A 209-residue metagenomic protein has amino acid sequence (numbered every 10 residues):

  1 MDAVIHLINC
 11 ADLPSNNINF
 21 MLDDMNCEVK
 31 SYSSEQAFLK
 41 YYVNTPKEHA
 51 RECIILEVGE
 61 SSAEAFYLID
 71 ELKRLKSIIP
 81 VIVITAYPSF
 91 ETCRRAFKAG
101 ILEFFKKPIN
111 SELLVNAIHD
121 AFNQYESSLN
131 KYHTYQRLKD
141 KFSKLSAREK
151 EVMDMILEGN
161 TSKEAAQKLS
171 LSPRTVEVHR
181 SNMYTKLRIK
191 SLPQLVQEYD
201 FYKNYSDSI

Functional and structural regions predicted by a protein language model:
N9-Q36: Two-component/phosphorelay signaling modules centered on CheY-like receiver
S31-C53: Acidic, metal-coordinating helix/loop segments flanking the phosphotransfer/catalytic sites of two-component signaling
A65-I78: Short amphipathic alpha-helix used as the core "switch/output" element in two-component signaling
E91, I109-I118, K168: C-terminal output helix
K106-K107, K186: A Lys-centered signature of the CheY-like receiver
S181-I209: Basic, Lys/Arg-enriched C-terminal extension of HTH/homeodomain DNA-binding domains
